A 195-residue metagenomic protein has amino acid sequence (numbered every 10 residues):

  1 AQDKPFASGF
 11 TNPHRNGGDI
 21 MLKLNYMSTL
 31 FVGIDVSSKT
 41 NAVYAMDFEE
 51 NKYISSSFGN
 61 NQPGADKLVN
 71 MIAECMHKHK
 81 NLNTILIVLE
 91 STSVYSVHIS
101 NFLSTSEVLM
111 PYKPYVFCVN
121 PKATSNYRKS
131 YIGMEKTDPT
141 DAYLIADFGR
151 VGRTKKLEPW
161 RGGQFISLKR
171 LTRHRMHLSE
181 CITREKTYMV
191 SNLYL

Functional and structural regions predicted by a protein language model:
A1-L195: Phosphate- and other anionic-substrate recognition elements at nucleic-acid/protein interfaces
